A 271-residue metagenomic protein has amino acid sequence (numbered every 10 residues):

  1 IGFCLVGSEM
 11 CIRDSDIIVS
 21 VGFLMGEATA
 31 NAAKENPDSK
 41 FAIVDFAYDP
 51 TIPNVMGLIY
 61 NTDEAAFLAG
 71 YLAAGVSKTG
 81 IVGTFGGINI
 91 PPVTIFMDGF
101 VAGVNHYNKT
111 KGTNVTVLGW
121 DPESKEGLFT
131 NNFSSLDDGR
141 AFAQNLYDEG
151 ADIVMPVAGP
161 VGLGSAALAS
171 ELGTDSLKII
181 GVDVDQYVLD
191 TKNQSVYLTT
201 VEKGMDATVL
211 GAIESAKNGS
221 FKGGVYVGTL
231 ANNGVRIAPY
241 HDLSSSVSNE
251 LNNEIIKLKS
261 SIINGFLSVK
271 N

Functional and structural regions predicted by a protein language model:
I1-G7, C11-I12: Single conserved hydrophobic/aromatic residue that forms the stacking wall/gate of nucleotide- or nucleobase-binding
S15-F23, A42-V44, E149-G159, I179-V182: Periplasmic-binding protein-like
K34-I59, D185-S195: Flexible loop/hinge segments that line or gate small-molecule binding clefts
L58-I81, G139, V201-N218: Hydrophobic alpha-helical segments within soluble ligand-binding/sensing domains
A66-G119, V225-V247: An alpha-beta-alpha
G99-G150: Extracellular/periplasmic Venus flytrap/periplasmic-binding protein
A166-Q194: Venus flytrap/periplasmic-binding-protein-like
T208-N271: Hinge/cleft segment of the Venus flytrap/periplasmic-binding protein
